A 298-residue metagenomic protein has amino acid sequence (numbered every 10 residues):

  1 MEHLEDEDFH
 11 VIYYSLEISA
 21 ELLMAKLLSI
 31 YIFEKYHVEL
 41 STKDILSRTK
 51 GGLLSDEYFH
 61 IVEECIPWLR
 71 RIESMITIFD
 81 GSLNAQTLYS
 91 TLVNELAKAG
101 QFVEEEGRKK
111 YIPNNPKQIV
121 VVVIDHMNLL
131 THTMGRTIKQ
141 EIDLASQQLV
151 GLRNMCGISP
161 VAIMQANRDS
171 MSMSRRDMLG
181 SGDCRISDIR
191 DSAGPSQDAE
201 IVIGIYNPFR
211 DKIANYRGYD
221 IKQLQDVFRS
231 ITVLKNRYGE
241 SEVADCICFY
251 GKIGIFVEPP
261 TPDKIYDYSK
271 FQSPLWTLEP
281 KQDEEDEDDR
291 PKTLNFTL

Functional and structural regions predicted by a protein language model:
M1-T49, H126-T131, D198-E200: Walker A/P-loop NTP-binding active-site region of P-loop NTPases, recognizing the glycine-rich GxxxxGKT/S
D6, F33-K43, L53, I66-R70 (+4 more regions): C-terminal regions of RecA-like/P-loop NTPase motor modules
Y13, V123-I124, I158-Q165: Structural recognition of the conserved hydrophobic beta-strand(s) that form the central parallel beta-sheet of P-loop
K50-L54, T77, T131-D143, S174-D183: Flexible beta-alpha connector loops of hexameric P-loop NTPases
V62-F79: A short helix-to-beta-strand connector/capping loop
T77-L88: Functional beta-strand-loop-alpha-helix junction segments that form "active/interaction loops" within catalytic
V103-E105, K109-H132, R136-V150: Helical hairpin unit composed of two closely spaced alpha helices linked by a short loop
L129, Q165-S172: Signature of the SF2 helicase/ATPase Hel1-core->accessory helical subdomain module
